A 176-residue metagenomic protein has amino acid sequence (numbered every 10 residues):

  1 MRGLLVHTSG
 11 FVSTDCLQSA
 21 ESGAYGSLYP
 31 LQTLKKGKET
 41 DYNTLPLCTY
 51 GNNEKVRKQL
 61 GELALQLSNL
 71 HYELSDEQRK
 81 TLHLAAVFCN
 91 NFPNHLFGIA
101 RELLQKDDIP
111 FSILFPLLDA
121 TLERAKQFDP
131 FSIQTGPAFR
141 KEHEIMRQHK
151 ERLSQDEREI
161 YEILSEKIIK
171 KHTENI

Functional and structural regions predicted by a protein language model:
M1, D15-E21, L103-Q105, K150-L153 (+1 more regions): Alpha-helix C-terminal capping segments
M1-E39: Rossmann-like NAD(P)(H) cofactor-binding subdomain of soluble oxidoreductases
H7, Y50, F139: Active-site-adjacent beta-strand anchor residues
G10-F11, N53-E54, H143: Alpha-helix N-cap/helix-start capping motif
S13-D15, V56-R57, M146: Short, well-ordered alpha-helical microsegments
S19-A24, E39-T81, C89-K126: Internal alpha-helical scaffold of NAD(P)-dependent oxidoreductase catalytic cores
S112-I176: NAD(P)-dependent Rossmann-like dehydrogenase/reductase catalytic/cofactor-binding core
